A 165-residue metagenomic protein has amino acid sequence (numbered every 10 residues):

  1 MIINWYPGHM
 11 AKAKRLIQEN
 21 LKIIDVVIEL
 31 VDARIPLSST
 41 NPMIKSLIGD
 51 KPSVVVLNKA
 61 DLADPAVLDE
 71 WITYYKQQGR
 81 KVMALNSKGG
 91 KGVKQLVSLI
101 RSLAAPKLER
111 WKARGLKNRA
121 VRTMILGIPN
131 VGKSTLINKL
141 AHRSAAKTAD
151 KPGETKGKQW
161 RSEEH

Functional and structural regions predicted by a protein language model:
M1-D50: N-terminal accessory targeting/assembly segments
D25-V31, G49-K59, R80-A84: Conserved beta-strand/loop subsegment of P-loop NTPase cores
R34-P36, K59-A63, K88-K91, E154-T155: Conserved nucleotide-binding/hydrolysis micro-motifs of P-loop NTPases
A63-M124: Canonical P-loop GTPase G-domain recognition
T123-H142: Glycine-rich phosphate-binding P-loop
H142-K151: Post-Walker A helix-loop "phosphate-sensing" segment adjacent to the P-loop in P-loop NTPases
W160: Catalytic phosphate/metal-binding cores of nucleic-acid and nucleotide-processing enzymes, i.e., regions that mediate
E164-H165: Conserved small/polar residues in nucleotide/adenosyl-binding loops
